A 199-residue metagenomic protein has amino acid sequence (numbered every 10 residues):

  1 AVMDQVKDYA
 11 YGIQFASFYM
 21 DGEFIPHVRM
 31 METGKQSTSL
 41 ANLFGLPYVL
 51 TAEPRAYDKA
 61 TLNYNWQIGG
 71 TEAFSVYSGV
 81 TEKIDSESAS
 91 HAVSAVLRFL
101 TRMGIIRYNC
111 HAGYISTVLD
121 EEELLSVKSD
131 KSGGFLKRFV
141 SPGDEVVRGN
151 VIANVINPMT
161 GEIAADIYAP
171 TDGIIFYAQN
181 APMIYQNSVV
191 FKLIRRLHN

Functional and structural regions predicted by a protein language model:
A1-N199: Structured catalytic-domain cores with a bias toward divalent-metal coordination
